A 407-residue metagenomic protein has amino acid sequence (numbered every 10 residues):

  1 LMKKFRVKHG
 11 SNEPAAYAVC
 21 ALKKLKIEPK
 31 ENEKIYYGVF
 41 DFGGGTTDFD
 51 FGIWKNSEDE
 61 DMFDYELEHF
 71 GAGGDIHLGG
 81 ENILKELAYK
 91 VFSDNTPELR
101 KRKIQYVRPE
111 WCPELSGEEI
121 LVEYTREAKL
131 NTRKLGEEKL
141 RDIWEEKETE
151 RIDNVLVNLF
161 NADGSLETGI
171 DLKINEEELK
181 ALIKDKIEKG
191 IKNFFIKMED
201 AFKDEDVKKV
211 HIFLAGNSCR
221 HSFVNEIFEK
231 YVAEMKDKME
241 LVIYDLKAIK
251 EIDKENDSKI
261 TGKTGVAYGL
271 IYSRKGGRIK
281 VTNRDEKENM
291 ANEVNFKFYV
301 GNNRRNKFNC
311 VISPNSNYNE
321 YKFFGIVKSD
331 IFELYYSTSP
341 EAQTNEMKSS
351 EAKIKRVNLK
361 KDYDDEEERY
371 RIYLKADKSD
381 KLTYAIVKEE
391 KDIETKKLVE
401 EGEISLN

Functional and structural regions predicted by a protein language model:
L1-G38: Nucleotide/phosphate-binding catalytic cleft detector across ATP-hydrolyzing and phosphate-transferring enzymes
L1-N12, E229-A267: Conserved phosphate-binding/catalytic loops in two-lobed NTP-binding clefts
G10-Y17, F42-G45, G79-L87, L172-F194 (+3 more regions): Phosphate/oxyanion-binding active-site loops and adjacent basic polyanion-contact surfaces
Y17-K30, D163-K209, V224-I227, S273: Phosphate/ATP-binding catalytic cores across multiple sugar-kinase/actin-like superfamilies, primarily ASKHA
L25-E68, L214, L270: Gly/Thr-rich phosphate-binding beta-strand-loop-beta motif of the actin/hexokinase/Hsp70
G52-I170, I279-P340: Phosphate-binding glycine-rich/basic clefts of nucleotide- and phosphate-handling proteins, predominantly
K103-W111, D206-N217: Short glycine-rich phosphate-binding loop at a beta-alpha junction
S165-A181, D185, S273-N407: Acidic low-complexity intrinsically disordered segments
